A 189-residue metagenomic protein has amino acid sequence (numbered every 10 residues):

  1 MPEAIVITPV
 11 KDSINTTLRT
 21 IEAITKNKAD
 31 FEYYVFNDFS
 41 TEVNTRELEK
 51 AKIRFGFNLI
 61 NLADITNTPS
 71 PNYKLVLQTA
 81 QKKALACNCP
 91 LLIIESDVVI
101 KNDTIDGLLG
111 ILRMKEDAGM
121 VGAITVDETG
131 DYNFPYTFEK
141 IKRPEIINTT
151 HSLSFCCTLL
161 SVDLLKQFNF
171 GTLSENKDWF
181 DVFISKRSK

Functional and structural regions predicted by a protein language model:
M1-E22: N-proximal low-complexity "stem/linker" segments adjacent to membrane-targeting elements
I5-T8, V35, L92: Short hydrophobic beta-strand elements that form part of the catalytic alpha/beta core underpinning NDP-sugar/donor
E22-F31: Short, acidic, metal-binding catalytic loop of nucleotide-sugar glycosyltransferases
F36-L48: A conserved acidic beta->alpha catalytic loop
R54-C87: Active-site-proximal specificity loops/subdomain of glycosyltransferases
N88-V99: Short beta-strand-to-loop acidic/aromatic patch adjacent to the donor-nucleotide binding site
K101-T172: Conserved catalytic core of nucleotide-sugar-dependent glycosyltransferases
Q167-K186: Donor nucleotide-sugar recognition loop
